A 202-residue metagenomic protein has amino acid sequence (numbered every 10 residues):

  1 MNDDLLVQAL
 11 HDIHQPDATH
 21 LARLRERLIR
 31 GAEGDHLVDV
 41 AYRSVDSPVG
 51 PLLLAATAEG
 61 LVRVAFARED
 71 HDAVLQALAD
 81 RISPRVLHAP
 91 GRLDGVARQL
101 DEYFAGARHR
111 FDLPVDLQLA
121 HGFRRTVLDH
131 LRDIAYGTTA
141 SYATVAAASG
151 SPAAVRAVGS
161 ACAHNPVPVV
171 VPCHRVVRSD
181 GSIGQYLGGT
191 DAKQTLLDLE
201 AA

Functional and structural regions predicted by a protein language model:
M1-P152, A201-A202: Basic nucleic-acid-binding alpha-helical/helix-turn surface characteristic of O6-alkylguanine DNA
T126-H130, A157, T195: Pre-recognition alpha-helix immediately N-terminal to the DNA-recognition helix within helix-turn-helix or winged-helix
A153-Q194: Short glycine/serine-rich loop segments
K193, L197-A201: C-terminal accessory module of base-excision DNA glycosylases/AP lyases that mediates lesion recognition and DNA
